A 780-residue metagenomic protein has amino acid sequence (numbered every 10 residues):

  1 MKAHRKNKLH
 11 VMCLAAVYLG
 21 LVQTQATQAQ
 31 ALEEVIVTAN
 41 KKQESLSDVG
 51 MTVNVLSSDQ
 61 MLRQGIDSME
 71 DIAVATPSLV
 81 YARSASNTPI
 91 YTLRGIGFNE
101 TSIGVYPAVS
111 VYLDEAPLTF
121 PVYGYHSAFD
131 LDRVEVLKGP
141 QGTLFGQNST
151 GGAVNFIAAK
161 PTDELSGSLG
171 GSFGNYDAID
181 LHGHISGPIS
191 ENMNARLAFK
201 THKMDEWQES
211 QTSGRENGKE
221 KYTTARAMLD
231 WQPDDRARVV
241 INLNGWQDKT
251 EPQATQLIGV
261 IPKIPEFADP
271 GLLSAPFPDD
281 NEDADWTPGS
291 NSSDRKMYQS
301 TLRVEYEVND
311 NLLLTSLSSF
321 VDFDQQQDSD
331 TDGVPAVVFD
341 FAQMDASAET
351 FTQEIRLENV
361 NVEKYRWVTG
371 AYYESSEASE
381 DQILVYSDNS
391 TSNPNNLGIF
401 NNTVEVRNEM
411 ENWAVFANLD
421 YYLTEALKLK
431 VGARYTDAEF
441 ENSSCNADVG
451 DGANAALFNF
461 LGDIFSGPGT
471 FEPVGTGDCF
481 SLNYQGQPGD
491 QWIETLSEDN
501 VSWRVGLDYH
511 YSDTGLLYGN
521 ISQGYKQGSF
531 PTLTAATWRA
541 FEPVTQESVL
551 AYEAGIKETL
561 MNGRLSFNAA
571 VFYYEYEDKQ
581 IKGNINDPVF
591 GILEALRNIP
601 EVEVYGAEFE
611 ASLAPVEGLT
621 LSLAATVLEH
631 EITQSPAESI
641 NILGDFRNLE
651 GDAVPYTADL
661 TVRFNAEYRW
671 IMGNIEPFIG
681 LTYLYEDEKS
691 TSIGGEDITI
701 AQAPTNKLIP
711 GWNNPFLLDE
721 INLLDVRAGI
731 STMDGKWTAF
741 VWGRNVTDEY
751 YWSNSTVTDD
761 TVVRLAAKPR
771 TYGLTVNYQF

Functional and structural regions predicted by a protein language model:
Q30-E164, A554: Acidic, small-polar-rich N-terminal luminal/periplasmic segments of exported/outer-membrane proteins
Y106-A108, F120, F129-K138, T143-A225 (+5 more regions): Outer-membrane beta-barrel translocator/receptor signature
Q208-E216, Q253-W286, T331-F341, I383-E405 (+6 more regions): Solvent-exposed loop segments that connect transmembrane elements
G214, E220-V368, E374-S376, S566-F567: Outer-membrane beta-barrel domain signature, strongest for Gram-negative TonB-dependent receptors and also present
D230-D234, L357-E358, Y372-E374, N408-E575 (+1 more regions): Structural signature of Gram-negative outer-membrane beta-barrels, strongest in the C-terminal barrel of TonB-dependent
R303-N309, L313-S329, H510-K526, L533 (+3 more regions): Membrane-embedded beta-barrel scaffold of Gram-negative outer-membrane proteins
A570-E575, R597-G695, N777-Q779: Gram-negative outer-membrane beta-barrel transporters
G618, L684-A703, I730-F780: C-terminal beta-signal and adjacent terminal beta-strands/loops of Gram-negative outer-membrane beta-barrel proteins
